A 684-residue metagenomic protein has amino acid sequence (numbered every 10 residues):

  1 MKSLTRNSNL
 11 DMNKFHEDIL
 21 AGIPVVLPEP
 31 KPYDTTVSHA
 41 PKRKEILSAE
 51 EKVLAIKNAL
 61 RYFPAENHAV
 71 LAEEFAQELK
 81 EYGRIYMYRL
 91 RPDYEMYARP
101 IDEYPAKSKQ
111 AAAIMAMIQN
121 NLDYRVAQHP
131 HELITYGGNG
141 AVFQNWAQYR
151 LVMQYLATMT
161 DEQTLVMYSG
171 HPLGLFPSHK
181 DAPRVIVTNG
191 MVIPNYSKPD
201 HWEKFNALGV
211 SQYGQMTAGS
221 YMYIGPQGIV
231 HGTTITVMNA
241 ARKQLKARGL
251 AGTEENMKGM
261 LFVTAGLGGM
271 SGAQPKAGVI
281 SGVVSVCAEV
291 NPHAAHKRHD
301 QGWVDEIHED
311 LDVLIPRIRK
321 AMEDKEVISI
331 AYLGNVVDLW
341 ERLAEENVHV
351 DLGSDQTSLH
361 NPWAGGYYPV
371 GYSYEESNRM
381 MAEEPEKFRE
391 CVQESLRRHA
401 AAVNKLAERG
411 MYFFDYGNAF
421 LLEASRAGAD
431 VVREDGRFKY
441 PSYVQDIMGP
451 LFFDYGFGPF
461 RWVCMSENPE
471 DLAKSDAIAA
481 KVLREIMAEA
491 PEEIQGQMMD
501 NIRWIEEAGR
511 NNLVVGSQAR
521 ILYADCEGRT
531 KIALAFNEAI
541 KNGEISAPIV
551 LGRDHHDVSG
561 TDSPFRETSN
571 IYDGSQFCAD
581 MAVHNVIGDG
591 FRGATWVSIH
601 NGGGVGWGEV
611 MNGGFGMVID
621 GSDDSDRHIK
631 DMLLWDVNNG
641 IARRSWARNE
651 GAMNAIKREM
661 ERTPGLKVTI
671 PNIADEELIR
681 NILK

Functional and structural regions predicted by a protein language model:
M1-F205, S211-G219, P385-A535, A539-G552 (+3 more regions): Long, compositionally biased, glycine/small-hydrophobic-enriched stretches that function as flexible linkers, tethers
G214-I235, R242, G249-T253, K258-L261 (+6 more regions): Catalytic or ion-translocation cores adjacent to nucleophile or general acid/base/metal-coordination motifs in diverse
V279-S281, A344-V348, A429-V432, I540-K541 (+2 more regions): Short, solvent-exposed amphipathic alpha-helical segments in soluble enzyme and RNA/protein-processing domains
V284, H349, Y412: Residue-level detector of anion-binding/catalytic polar loops
P292, G334-V337, Q356-N361, G417-E423 (+2 more regions): Glycine-rich beta-alpha junction loops
S329-T357, A364: Active-site/ligand-binding-proximal alpha/beta "capping" segment
V337-W340, H399-A400, I532-F536, M581-H584: Glycine-rich, charged/polar anion/phosphate-binding loops that engage phosphate groups from diverse ligands
I549, R553-H584: Small-residue-enriched alpha-helical segments and adjacent helix-cap loops that form tight helix-helix packing
